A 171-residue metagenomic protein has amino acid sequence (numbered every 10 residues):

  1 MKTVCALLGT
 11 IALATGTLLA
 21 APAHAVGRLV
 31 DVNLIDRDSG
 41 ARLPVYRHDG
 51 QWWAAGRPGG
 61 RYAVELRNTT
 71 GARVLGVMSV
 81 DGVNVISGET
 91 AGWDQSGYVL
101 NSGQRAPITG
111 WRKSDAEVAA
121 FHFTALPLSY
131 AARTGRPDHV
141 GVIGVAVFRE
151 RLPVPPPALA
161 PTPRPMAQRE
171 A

Functional and structural regions predicted by a protein language model:
M1-A6, A20: Positively charged n-region of N-terminal signal peptides that target proteins for export
L8-T17: Bacterial N-terminal signal peptides
P22-A171: Intrinsically disordered, low-complexity segments enriched in small/polar residues
